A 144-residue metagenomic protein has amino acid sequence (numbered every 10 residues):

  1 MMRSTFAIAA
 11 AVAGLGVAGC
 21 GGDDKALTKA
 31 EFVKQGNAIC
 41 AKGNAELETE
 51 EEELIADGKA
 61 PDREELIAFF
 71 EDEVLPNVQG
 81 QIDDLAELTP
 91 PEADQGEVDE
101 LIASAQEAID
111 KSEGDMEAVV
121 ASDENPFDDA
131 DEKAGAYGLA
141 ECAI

Functional and structural regions predicted by a protein language model:
M1-A7: Bacterial N-terminal signal peptides that target proteins for export
I8-A13: Hydrophobic helical h-region of N-terminal Sec-dependent signal peptides in bacterial secretory/periplasmic proteins
G16-G19: C-terminal motif of bacterial Sec signal peptides marking the signal peptidase cleavage site
G21-D23: Bacterial signal peptide processing site
K29-E117, D123-I144: Alpha-helical segments in soluble extracytoplasmic regions
